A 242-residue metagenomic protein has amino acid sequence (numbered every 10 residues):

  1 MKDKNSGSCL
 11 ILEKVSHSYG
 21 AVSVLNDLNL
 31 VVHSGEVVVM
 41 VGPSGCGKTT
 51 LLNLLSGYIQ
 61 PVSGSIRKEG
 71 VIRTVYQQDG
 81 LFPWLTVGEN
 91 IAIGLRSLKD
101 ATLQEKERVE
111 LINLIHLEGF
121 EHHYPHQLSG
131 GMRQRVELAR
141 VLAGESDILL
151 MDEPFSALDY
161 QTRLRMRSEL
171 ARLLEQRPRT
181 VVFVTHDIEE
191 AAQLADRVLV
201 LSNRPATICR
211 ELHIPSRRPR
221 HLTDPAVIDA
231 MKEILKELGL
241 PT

Functional and structural regions predicted by a protein language model:
V41-P43: The feature captures the beta-strand-to-loop junction immediately N-terminal to the Walker
S56: Helix-to-loop junction immediately C-terminal to a conserved catalytic motif
Q60-P61, E89-E105, L114: ABC-type ATPase nucleotide-binding domains, specifically the catalytic core motifs of the NBD
T102-F120, R172: Conserved ABC ATPase "signature" region
Y124-L128, M132: Conserved ABC ATPase signature
L138: Hydrophobic anchor residue at the start of the ABC signature
A143-D147: A short, proline-enriched helix->beta-strand linker immediately N-terminal to the Walker B motif in ABC-type P-loop
